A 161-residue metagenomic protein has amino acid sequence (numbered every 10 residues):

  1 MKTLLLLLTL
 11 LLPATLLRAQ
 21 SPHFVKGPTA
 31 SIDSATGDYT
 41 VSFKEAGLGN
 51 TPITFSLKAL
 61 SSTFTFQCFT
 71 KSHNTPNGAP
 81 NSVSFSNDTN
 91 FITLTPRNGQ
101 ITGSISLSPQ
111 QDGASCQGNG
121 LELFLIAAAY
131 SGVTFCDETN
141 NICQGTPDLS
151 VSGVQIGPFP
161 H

Functional and structural regions predicted by a protein language model:
L4-P13: Sec-dependent N-terminal signal peptides
Q20-H161: Mature extracytoplasmic or otherwise solvent-exposed domains
